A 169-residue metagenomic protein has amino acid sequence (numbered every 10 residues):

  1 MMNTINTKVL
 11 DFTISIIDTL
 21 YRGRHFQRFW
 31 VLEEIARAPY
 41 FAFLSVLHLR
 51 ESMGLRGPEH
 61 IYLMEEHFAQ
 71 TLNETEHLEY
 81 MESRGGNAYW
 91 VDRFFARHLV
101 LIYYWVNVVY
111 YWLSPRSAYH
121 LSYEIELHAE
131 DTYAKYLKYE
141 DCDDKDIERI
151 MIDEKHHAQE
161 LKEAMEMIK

Functional and structural regions predicted by a protein language model:
M1-K169: Non-heme di-metal
